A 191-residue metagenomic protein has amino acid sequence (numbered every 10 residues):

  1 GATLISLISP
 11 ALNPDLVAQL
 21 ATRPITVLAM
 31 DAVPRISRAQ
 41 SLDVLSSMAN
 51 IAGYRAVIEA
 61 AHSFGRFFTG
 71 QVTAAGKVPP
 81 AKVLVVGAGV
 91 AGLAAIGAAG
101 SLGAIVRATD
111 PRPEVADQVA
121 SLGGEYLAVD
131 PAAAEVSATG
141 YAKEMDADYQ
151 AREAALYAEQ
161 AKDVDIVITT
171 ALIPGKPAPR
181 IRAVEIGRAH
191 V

Functional and structural regions predicted by a protein language model:
G1, V164: An anion/phosphate-binding loop that grips the pyrophosphate of nucleotide cofactors and donors
T3-K82: Glycine/serine-rich phosphate-binding loop and adjoining beta1-alpha1 elements at the start of nucleotide-handling
S6, L172-I181: Glycine/threonine-rich flexible loop motifs
V17-A21, Y54-A61, I96-G100, A116 (+3 more regions): Predominant activation on well-ordered alpha-helical scaffold segments within soluble catalytic domains
T69-Q160: Glycine-rich phosphate/diphosphate-binding loop of Rossmann-like nucleotide-binding domains
L156, R182-E185: Short acidic active-site motifs
A189-V191: Conserved small/polar residues in nucleotide/adenosyl-binding loops
